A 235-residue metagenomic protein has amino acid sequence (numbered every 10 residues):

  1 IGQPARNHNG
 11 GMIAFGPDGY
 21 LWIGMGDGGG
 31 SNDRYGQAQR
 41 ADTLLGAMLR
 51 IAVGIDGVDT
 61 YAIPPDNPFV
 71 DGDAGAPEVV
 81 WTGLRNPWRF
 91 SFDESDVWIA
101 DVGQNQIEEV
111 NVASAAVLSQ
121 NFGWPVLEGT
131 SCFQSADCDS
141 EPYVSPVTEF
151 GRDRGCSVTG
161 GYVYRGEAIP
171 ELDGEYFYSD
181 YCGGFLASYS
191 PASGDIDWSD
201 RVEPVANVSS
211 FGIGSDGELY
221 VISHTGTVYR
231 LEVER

Functional and structural regions predicted by a protein language model:
I1-A14: Asp-box/WD-like beta-propeller blade repeats and closely related beta-sheet repeat scaffolds
G10-M12, W88, T159, S209 (+1 more regions): Beta-propeller and closely related beta-sheet repeat lectin domains
D18-G19, S95, D173-G174, D216-G217: Short coil/turn segments that connect the beta-strands within blades of beta-propeller domains
L21-I23: Active-site-proximal beta-strands of protease catalytic cores
D27-D197, L231-E234: Beta-propeller domain segments
L84, D195-S215: Conserved blade-ending motifs and adjacent loop-strand segments that build the rim/top face of beta-propeller domains
S179-C182, Y189-A192, R201-V202, G214-D216 (+1 more regions): Short, loop-centered acidic/histidine patches that primarily coordinate divalent metals
S209-R235: Blade-level signature of beta-propeller repeat domains, shared across WD40, Kelch, NHL, RCC1 and BNR/Asp-box propellers
